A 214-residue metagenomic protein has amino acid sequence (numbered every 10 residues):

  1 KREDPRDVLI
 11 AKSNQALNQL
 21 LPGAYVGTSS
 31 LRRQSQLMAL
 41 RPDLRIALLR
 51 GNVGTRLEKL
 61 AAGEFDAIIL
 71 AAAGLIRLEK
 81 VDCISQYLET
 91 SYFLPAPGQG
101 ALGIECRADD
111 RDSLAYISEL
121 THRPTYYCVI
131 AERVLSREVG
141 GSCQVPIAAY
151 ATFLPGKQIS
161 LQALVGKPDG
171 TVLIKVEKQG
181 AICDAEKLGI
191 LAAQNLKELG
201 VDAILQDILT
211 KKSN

Functional and structural regions predicted by a protein language model:
K1-D43: A conserved helix-loop-strand patch within extracytoplasmic ligand-binding domains of the periplasmic binding
A39-N214: Small-molecule-sensing regulatory modules
